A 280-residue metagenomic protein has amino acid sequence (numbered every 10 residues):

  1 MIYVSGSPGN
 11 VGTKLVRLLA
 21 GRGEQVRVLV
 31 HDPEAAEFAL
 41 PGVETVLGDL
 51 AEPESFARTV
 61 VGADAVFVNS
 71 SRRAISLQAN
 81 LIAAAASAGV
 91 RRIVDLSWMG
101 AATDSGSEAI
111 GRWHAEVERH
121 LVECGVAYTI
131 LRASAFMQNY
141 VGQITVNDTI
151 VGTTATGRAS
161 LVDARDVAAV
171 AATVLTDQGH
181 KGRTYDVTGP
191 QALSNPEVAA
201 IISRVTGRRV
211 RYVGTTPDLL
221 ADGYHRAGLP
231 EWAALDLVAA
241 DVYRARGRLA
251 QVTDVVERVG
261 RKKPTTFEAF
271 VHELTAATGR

Functional and structural regions predicted by a protein language model:
M1-P41, A51-A65, R72-A79, A83-R92 (+4 more regions): Oxidoreductase cofactor-interface core, primarily capturing Rossmann-like NAD(P)-dependent enzymes
E44-L47: Conserved SAM-binding strand-loop segment of SAM-dependent methyltransferases
D218-R280: A hydrophobic C-terminal alpha-helical subdomain
